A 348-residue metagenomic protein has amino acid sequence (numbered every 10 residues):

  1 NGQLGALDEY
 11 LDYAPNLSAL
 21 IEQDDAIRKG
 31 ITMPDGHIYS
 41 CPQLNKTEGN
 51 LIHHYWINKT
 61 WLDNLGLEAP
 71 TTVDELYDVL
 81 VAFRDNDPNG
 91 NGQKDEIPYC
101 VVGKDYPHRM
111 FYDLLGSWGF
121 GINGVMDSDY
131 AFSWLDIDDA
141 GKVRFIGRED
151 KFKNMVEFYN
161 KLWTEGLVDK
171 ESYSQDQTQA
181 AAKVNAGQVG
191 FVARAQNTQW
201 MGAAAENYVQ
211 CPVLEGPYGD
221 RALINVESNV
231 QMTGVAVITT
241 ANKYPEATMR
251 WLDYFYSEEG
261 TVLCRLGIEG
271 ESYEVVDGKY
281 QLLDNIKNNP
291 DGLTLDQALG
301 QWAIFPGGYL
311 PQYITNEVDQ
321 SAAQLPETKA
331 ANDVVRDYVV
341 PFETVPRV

Functional and structural regions predicted by a protein language model:
N1-V348: Extracytoplasmic/secretory soluble proteins
